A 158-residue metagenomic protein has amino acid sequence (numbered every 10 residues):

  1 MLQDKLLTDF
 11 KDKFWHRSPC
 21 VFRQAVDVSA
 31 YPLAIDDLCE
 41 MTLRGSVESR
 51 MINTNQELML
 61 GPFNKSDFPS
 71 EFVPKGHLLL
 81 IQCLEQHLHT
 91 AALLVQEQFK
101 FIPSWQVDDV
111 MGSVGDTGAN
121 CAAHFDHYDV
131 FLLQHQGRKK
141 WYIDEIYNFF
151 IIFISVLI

Functional and structural regions predicted by a protein language model:
M1-K13, V26-L33, C39-I158: Active-site region of the double-stranded beta-helix
